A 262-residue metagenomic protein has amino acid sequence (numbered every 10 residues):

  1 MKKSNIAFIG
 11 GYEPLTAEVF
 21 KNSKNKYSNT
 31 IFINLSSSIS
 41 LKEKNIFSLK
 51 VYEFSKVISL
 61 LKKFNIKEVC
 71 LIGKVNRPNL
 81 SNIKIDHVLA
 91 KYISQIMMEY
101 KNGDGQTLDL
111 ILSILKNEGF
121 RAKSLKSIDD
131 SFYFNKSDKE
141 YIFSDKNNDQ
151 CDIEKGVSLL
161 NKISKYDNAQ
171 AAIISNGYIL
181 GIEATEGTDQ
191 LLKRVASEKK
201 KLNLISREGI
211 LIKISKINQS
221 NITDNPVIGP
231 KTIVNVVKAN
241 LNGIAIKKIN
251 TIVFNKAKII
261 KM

Functional and structural regions predicted by a protein language model:
K2-L35: N-terminal basic/disordered segments at the start of proteins
I9, I33-N34, L71-G73, I174-S175 (+1 more regions): Short beta-strand segments
G11-L15, K74-P78, G105, T251-I252: Gly/Ser/Thr-rich loops at beta-strand to alpha-helix junctions that form or flank small-molecule/cofactor-binding
E13-T16, S23, K101-G105, E118-V237: Conserved mixed alpha/beta catalytic, RNA-binding, or beta-rich assembly cores of soluble enzyme, regulatory
N29, K67, R121, N242-G243: Residue-level detector of anion-binding/catalytic polar loops
T30-F32, I46-S48, A122: Conserved beta-strand scaffold positions in the cores of enzyme catalytic domains, especially in NTP/NDP-utilizing
L35-K42, I46-I66, K84-I96, G103 (+1 more regions): Feature captures the catalytic cores and cofactor-binding loops of soluble hydro-lyases/lyases that act on carboxylate
V57-D129: N-terminal glycine-rich phosphate/adenylate-binding segment common to multiple enzyme folds
